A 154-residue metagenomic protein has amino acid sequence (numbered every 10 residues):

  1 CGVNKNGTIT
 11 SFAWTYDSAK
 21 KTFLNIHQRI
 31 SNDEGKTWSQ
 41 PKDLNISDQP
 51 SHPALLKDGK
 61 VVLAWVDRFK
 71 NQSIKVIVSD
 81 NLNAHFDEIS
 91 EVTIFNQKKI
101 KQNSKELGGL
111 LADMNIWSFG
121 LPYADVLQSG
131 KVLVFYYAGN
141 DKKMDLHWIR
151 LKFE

Functional and structural regions predicted by a protein language model:
C1-E154: Asp-box/BNR beta-propeller blade signature and adjacent active/binding-site loops in extracellular glycan-interacting
